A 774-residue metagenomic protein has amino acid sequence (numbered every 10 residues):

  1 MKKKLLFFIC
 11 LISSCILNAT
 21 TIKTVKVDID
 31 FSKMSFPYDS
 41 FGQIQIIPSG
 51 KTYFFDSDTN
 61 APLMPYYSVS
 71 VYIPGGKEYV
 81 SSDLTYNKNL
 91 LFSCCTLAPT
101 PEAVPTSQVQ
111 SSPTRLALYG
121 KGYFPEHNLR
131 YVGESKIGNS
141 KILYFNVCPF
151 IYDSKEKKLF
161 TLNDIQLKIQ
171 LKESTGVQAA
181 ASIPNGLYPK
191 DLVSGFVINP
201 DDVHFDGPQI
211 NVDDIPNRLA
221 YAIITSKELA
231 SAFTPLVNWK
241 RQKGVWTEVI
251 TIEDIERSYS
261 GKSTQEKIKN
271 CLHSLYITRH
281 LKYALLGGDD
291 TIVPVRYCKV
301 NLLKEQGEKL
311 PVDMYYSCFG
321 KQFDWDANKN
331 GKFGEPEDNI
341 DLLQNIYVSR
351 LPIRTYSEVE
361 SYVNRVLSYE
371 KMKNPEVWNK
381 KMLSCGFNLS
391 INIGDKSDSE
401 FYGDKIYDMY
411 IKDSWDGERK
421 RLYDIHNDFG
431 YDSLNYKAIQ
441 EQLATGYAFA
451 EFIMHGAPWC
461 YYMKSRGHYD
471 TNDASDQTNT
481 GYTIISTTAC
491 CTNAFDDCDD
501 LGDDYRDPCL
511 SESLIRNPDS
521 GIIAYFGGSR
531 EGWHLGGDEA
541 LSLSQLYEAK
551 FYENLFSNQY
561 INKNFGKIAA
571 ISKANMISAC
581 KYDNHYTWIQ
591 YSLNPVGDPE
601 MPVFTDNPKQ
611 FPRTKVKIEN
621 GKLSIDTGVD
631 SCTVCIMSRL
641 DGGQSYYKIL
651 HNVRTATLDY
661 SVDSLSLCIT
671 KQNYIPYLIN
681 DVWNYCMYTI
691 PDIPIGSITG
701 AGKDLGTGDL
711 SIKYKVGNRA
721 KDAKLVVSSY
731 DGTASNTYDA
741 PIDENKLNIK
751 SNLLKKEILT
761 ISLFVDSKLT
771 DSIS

Functional and structural regions predicted by a protein language model:
K4-S13: Sec-dependent N-terminal signal peptides
A19-P691: Cysteine-dependent hydrolase recognition
E619-L623, G706-I712: Structural beta-strand segments of beta-rich domains
T627-T633, G717-D722, K756: Short proline/glycine-enriched turn/loop motifs at strand-loop junctions of beta-rich domains
T633-M637, K724-S728, S762: Beta-strand signatures of extracellular beta-sandwich domains
N652-T655, A734-L754: Glycine-centered tight-turn motifs at strand-turn-strand junctions
D659-S664, S751-E757: Surface-exposed, short loops/turns at beta-strand junctions within beta-sandwich domains
T760-S774: C-terminal tail/sorting-segment detector
